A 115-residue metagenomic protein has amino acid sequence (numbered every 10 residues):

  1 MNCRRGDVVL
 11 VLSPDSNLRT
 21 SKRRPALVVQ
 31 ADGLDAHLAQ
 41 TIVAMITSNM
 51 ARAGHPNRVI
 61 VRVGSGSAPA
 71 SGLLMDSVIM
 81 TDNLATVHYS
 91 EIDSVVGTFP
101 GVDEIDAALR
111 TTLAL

Functional and structural regions predicted by a protein language model:
M1-L115: Conserved functional hotspots at enzyme active or ligand-binding sites that engage polyanionic ligands
